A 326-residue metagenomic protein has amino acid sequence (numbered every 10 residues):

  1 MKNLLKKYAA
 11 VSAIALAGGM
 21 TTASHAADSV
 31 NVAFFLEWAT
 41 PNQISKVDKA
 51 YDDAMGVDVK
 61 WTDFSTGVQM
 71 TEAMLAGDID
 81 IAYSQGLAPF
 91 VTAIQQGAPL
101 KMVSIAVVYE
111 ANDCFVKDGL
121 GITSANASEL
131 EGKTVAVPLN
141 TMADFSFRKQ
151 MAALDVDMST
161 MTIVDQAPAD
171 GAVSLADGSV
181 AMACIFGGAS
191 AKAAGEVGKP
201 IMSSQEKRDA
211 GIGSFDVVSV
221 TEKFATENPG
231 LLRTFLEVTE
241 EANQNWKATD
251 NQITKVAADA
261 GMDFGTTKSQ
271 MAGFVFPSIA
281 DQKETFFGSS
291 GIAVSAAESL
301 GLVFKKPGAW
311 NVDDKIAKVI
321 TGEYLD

Functional and structural regions predicted by a protein language model:
M1-S12: Bacterial N-terminal signal peptides that target proteins for export
V11-G19: Bacterial N-terminal signal peptides
G19-A26: Sec/Tat signal peptide C-region and signal peptidase I cleavage site
A27-V156, T162-D165, A181-G187: Short, glycine-/small- and polar/acidic-enriched structural segments that line small-molecule recognition paths
A88, V164, A169-A260: Pocket-lining segment of extracytoplasmic ligand-binding domains
A106-V116, K199-A225, P277, A317-D326: Periplasmic-binding protein-like
T226-P307: Secondary-structure end/capping motifs
A297-D326: Conserved C-terminal helix/tail region of periplasmic/extracytoplasmic solute-binding proteins
